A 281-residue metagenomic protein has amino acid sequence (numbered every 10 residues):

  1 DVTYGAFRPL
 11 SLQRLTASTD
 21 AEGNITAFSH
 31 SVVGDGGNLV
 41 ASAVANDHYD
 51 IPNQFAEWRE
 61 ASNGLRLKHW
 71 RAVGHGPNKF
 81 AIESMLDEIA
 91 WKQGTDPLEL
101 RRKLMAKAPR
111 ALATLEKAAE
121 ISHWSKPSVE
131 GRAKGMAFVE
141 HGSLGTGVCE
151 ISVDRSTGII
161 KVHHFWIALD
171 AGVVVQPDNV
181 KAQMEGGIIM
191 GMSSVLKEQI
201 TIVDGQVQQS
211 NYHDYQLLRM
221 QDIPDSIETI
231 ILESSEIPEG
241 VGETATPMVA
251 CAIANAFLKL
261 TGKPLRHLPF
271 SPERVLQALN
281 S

Functional and structural regions predicted by a protein language model:
D1-S281: Cofactor-binding beta-sheet edge motifs in enzyme active sites
